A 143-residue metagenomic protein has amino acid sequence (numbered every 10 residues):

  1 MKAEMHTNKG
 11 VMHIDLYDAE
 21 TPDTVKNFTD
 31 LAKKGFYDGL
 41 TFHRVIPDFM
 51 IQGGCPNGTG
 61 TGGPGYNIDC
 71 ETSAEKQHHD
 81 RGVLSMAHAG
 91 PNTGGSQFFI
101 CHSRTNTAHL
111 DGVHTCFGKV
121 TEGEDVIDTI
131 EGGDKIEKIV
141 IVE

Functional and structural regions predicted by a protein language model:
M1-E143: Cyclophilin-like peptidyl-prolyl cis-trans isomerases
